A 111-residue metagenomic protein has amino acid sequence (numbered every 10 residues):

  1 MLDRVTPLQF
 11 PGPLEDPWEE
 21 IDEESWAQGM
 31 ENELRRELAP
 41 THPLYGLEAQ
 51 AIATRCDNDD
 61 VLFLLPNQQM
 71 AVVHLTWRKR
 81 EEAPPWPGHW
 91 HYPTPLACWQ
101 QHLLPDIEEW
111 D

Functional and structural regions predicted by a protein language model:
L2-L47: Negatively charged, low-complexity tracts enriched in Asp/Glu with abundant Ser/Thr
D3-Q9, P13, P17, N58 (+2 more regions): Charged interaction scaffolds used for protein-protein
Q9, Q28, Q50, Q68-Q69 (+1 more regions): Residue-identity detector for glutamine
R36-Q69: Amphipathic, interaction-prone secondary-structure segments
A71-D111: Helix-rich interaction surfaces within compact, conserved domain-sized segments that mediate assembly or partner
